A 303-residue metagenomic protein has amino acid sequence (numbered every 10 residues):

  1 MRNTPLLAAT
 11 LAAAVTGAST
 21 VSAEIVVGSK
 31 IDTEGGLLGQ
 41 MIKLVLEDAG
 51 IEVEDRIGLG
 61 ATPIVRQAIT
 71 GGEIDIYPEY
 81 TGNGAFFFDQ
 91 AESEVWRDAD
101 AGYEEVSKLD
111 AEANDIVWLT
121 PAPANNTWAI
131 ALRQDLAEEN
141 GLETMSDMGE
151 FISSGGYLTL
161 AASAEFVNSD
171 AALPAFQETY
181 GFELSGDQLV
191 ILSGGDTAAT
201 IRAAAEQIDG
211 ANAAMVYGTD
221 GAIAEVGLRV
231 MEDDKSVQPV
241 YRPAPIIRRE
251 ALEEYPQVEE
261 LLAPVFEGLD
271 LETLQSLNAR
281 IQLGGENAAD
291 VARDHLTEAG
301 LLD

Functional and structural regions predicted by a protein language model:
E24-I42, I57-A61, E165-N168, Q282: Extracytoplasmic "Venus flytrap"
T33-E52, P174, E178-Y180: Short, polar/charged alpha-helical segment
E34, V167-Y180, Q257-D303: An extracytoplasmic/periplasmic, membrane-proximal ligand-sensing/linker region
A61-T62, G72-A85, G102-Y103, S163 (+3 more regions): Beta->alpha turn/N-cap motifs
F88-D98, E104-L119, I208-G210, G221-K235: Ligand-binding "clamshell"
R97-T159, E267-L271: A conserved helix-loop-strand patch within extracytoplasmic ligand-binding domains of the periplasmic binding
W128-E138, Y241-Y255: A bilobed periplasmic-binding-protein/Venus flytrap-type ligand-binding module shared by bacterial periplasmic
S154-E232: Ligand-binding pocket segment of bilobal, Venus flytrap-like solute-binding proteins
